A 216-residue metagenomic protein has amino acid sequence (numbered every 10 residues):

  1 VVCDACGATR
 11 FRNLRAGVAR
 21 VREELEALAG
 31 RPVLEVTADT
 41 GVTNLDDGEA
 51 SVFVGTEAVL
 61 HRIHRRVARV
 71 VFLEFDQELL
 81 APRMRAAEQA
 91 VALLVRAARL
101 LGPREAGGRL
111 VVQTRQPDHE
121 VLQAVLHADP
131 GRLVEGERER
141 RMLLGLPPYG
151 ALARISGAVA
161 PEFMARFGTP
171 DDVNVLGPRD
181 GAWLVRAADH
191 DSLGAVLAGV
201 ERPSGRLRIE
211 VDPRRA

Functional and structural regions predicted by a protein language model:
V1-E162, F167-G168, N174, D180-W183 (+1 more regions): Inter-lobe coupling/hinge segments of SF2-like helicase ATPases
F163-D171, S192-S204: Short amphipathic alpha-helices in soluble, non-transmembrane regions that often serve as interface/regulatory elements
D172-L176, G199-A216: Conserved short beta-strand edge segments in small beta-sheet-based binding/regulatory domains
N174-L197: Short, intrinsically disordered low-complexity segments
